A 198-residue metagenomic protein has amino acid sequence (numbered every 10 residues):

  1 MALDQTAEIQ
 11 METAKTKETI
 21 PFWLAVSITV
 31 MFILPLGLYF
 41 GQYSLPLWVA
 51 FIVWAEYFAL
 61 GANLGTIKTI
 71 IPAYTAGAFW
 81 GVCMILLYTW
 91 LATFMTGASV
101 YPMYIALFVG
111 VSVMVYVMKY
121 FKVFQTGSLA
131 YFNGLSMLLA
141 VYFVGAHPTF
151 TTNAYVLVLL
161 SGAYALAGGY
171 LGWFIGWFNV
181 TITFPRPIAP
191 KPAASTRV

Functional and structural regions predicted by a protein language model:
M1-K17, A193-S195: Short, Lys/Arg-rich, polar N-terminal cytosolic tail immediately upstream of the first transmembrane signal-anchor
A7-E8, I182-V198: Short, highly charged, low-complexity non-transmembrane loops/tails of multi-pass membrane proteins
A14-T19, F58-I70, M95, S99 (+1 more regions): Membrane-helix interfacial "entry" motifs
I20, L24-L36, K68-L87, I105-V117 (+3 more regions): Hydrophobic, lipid-facing residues on alpha-helical transmembrane segments of integral membrane proteins
S27, Y43-A62, F108-M114, K119-F150: Pore- and pathway-forming membrane helices of multi-pass small-molecule/ion transporters and channels
P35-A50, T96-F108: Structural signature of hydrophobic alpha-helical transmembrane segments
V82-A92, L139-A154: Hydrophobic alpha-helical transmembrane segments in multi-pass integral membrane proteins
